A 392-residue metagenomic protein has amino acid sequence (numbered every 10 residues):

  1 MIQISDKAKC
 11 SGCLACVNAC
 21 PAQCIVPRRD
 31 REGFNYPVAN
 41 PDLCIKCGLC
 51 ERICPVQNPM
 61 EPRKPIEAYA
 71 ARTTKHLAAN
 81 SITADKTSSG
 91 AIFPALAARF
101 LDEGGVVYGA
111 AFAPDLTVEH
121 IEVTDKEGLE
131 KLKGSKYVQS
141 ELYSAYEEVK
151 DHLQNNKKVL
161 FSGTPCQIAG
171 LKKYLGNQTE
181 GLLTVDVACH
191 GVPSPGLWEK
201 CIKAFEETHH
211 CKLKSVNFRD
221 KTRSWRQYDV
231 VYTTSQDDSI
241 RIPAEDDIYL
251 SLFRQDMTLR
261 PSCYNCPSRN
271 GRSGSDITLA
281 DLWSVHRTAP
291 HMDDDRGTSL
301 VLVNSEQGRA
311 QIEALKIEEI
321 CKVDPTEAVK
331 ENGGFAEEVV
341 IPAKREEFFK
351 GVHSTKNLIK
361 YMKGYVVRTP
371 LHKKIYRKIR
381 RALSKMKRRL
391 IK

Functional and structural regions predicted by a protein language model:
M1-K7, V38-D42, E245-R254: Short, intrinsically disordered, charge-biased short linear motifs at domain edges
I2-Q3, A15-V38, L49-E67, D276-I277: Iron-sulfur cluster-binding cysteine motifs and their immediate structural context in ferredoxin-like electron-transfer
A8-Q23, I45-V56, T164-G170, L259-G271: Local cysteine-cluster metal-coordination motifs and their immediate loop/turn environment, predominantly Fe-S cluster
L43-N155, A328-K344, H353-I359: Flanking helices and flexible, charged tails adjoining ferredoxin-like Fe-S electron-transfer domains in multi-subunit
S89-A91, P114, F161-L171, G191-P193 (+1 more regions): Gly/Ser/Thr-rich loops at beta-strand to alpha-helix junctions that form or flank small-molecule/cofactor-binding
E103-V106, C211-K392: Long, compositionally biased charged/polar accessory segments in the mid-to-C-terminal portions of proteins
S135-L160, P165-D186: Conserved nucleotide-cofactor-binding alpha/beta core module
L183-A204: Short, flexible loop segments at boundaries between secondary-structure elements
